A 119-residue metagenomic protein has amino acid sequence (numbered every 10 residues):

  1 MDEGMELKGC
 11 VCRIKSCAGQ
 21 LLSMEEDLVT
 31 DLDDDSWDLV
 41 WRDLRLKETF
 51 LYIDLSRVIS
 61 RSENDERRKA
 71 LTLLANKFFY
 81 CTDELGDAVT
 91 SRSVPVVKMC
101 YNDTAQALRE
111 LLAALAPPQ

Functional and structural regions predicted by a protein language model:
D2-I59: Alpha-helical segments in soluble extracytoplasmic regions
R13-S16, Q20-T30, L74-A88, C100-D103: Solvent-exposed, amphipathic alpha-helical segments
D38-L46, R68-N76, P95-T104: Short, charged, amphipathic alpha-helical segments
K47-S91: Long, amphipathic, charge-rich alpha-helical segments that form helical bundles/coiled-coils
Y80-Q119: C-terminal amphipathic alpha-helix
